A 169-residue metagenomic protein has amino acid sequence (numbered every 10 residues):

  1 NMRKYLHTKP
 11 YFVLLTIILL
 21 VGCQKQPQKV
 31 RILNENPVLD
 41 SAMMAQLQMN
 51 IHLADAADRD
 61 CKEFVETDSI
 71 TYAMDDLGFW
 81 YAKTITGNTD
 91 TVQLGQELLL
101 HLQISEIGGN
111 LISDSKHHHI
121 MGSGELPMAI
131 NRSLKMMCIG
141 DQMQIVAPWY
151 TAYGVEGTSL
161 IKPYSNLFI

Functional and structural regions predicted by a protein language model:
N1-C23: Sec-dependent bacterial lipoprotein signal peptides
L6-H7, C23-I169: Cross-family detector of peptidyl-prolyl cis-trans isomerase
